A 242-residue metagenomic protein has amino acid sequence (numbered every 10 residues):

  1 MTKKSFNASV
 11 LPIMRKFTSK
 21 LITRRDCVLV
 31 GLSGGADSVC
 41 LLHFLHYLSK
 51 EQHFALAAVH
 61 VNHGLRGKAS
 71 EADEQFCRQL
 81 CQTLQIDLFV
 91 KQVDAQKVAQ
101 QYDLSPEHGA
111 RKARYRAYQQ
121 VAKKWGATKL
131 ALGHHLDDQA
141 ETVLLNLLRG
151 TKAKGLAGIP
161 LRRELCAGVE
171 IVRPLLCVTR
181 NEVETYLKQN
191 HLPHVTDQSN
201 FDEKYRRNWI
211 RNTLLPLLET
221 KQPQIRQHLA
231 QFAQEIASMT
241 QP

Functional and structural regions predicted by a protein language model:
T2-N212: Core alpha/beta nucleotide-donor-binding catalytic domains of modification enzymes
K204-P242: ATP/NTP-dependent adenylation/nucleotidyl-transfer catalytic domains that generate, transfer, or process NMP-activated
